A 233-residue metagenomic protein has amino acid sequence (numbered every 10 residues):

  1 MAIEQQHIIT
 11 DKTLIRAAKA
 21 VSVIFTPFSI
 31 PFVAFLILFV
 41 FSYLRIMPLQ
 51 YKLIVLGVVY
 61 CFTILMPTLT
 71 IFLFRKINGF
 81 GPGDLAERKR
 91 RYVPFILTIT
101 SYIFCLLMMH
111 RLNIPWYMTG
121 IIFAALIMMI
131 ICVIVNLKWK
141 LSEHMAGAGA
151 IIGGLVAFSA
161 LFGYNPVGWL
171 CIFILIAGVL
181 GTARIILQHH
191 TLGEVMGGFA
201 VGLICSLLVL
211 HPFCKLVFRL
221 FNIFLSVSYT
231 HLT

Functional and structural regions predicted by a protein language model:
M1-A17: Short, Lys/Arg-rich, polar N-terminal cytosolic tail immediately upstream of the first transmembrane signal-anchor
V21-F41: The first (N-terminal) embedded transmembrane alpha-helix
S42-Q50, F80-G83, R111, K215-L225: Membrane-interface helix termini and inter-helical loops of multi-pass transporters
P48-I64, R88-K89: Loop-to-helix transition at the N-terminal end of transmembrane alpha-helices
G81-L97: Juxtamembrane helix-capping/reentrant segments at transmembrane boundaries
L97-L106, G147-I152: Core segments of transmembrane alpha-helices that mediate helix-helix packing or line hydrophobic substrate/ligand
P115-L225: Membrane-embedded catalytic cores of phosphoryl/pyrophosphoryl-handling enzymes
T230-T233: Conserved small/polar residues in nucleotide/adenosyl-binding loops
